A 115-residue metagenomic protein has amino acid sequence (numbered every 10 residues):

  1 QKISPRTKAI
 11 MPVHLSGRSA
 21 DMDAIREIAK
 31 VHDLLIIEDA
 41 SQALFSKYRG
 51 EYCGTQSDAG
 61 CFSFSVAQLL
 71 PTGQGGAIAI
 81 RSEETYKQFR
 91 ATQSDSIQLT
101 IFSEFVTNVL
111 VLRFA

Functional and structural regions predicted by a protein language model:
Q1-Q88: Active-site phosphate-binding strand-loop segment of PLP-dependent enzymes
E84-A115: Structural motif of enzymes handling amino- and sulfur-group chemistry
